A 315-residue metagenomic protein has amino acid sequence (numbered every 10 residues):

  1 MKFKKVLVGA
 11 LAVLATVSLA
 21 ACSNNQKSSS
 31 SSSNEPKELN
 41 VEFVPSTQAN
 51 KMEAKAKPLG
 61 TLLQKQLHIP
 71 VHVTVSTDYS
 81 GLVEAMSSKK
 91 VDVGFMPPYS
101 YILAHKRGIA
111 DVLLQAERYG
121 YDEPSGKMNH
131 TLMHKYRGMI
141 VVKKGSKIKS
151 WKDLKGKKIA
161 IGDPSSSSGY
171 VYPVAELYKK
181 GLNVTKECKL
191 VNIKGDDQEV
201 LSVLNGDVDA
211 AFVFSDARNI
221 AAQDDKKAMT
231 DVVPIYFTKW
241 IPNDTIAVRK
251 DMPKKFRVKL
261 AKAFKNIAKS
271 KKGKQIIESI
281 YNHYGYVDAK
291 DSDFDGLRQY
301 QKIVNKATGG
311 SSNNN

Functional and structural regions predicted by a protein language model:
S18-A21: C-terminal motif of bacterial Sec signal peptides marking the signal peptidase cleavage site
S23-N25: Bacterial signal peptide processing site
N34-I102: Extracytoplasmic small-molecule ligand-binding "clamshell" domains of the periplasmic binding protein/Venus flytrap
P36-P58, K65, V248, M252-N315: An extracytoplasmic/periplasmic, membrane-proximal ligand-sensing/linker region
E42-K65, S76, E117, H134-V200: Bilobed "Venus flytrap"/periplasmic-binding protein-like clamshell domains and structurally analogous long
V44-P45, A116-K127, Y136-R137, K226-A261 (+1 more regions): Periplasmic-binding protein-like
A85-S87, D92-D153: Acidic, polar ligand-binding/catalytic clefts
F95-I109, E176-K179, L204-N205, D209-M229: A ligand-binding cleft/hinge motif common to bilobed small-molecule-binding domains
